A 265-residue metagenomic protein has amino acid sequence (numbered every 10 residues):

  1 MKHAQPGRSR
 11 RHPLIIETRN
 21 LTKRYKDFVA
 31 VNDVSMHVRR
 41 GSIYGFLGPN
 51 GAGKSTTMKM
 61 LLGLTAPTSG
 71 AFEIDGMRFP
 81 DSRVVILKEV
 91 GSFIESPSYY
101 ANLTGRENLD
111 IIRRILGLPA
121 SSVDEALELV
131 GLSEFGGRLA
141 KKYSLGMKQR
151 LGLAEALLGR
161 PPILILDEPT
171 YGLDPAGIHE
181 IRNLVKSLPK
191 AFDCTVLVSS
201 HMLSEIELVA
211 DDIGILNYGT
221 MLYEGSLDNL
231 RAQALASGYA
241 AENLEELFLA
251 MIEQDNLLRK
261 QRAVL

Functional and structural regions predicted by a protein language model:
G70-D81, V85-I86: Conserved ABC transporter NBD signature motif
D110, R114, A120-G136: Conserved ABC ATPase "signature" region
L164-E168: Catalytic Walker B motif of ABC-type/P-loop ATPase nucleotide-binding domains
H179-F192: Helical segment within the ABC ATPase nucleotide-binding domain
